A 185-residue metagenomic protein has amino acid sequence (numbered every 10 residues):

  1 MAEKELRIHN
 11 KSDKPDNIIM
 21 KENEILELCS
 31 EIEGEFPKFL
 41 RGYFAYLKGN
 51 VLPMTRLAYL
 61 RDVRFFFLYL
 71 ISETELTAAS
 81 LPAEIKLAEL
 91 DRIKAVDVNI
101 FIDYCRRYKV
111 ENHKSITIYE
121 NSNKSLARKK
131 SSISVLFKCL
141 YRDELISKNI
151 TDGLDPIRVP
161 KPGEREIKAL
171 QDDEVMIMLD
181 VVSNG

Functional and structural regions predicted by a protein language model:
A2-V51, L57: N-terminal DNA-binding module of tyrosine recombinases/phage integrases
E31-E35, A58, L90-I93, L170: A generic short alpha-helical patch detector that favors 3-5-residue windows in or near N-terminal regions
L40-M54, R64-R165, V181-G185: N-terminal core-binding DNA-recognition domain of tyrosine recombinases/integrases
Y59-V63: Hydrophobic/aromatic residues within well-ordered alpha-helical segments
L170-M178: Short, charged, amphipathic alpha-helices and their helix-cap/turn boundaries
